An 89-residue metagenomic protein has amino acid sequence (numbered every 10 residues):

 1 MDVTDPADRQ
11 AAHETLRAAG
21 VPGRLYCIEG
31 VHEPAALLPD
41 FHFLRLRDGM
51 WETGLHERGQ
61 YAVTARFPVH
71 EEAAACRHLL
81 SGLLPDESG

Functional and structural regions predicted by a protein language model:
M1-A35: Negatively charged, low-complexity tracts enriched in Asp/Glu with abundant Ser/Thr
D2, A65-V69: Short, charged/polar micro-motifs that form catalytic or ligand-binding hotspots
A7-R9, R66, A73: Intrinsic low-complexity, intrinsically disordered segments enriched in polar/basic residues
A19, D40, L83-D86: Low-complexity, intrinsically disordered/propeptide-like segments
A35-T64: Short aromatic-glycine-(Arg/Gly/Cys) micro-motifs in beta-strand/loop hairpins
R45-L46, V63, E71-A75, S88: Short, low-complexity, polar/charged sequence segments that are solvent-exposed and flexible
R58, L80-G89: Short arginine-rich
P68-L84: A short, charged, amphipathic alpha-helix used as a generic interaction element across diverse proteins
